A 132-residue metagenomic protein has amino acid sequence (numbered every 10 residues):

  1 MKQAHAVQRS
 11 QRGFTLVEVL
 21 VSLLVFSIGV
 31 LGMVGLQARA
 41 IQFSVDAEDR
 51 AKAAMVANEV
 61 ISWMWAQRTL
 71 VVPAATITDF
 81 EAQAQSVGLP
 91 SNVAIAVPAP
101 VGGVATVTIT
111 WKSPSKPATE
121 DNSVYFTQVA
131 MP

Functional and structural regions predicted by a protein language model:
M1-F14, P132: N-terminal leader/signal peptides at the extreme start of proteins
H5, E18, G35, V45-A47: Solvent-exposed, flexible loop/coil residues
R12-V25: N-terminal signal-anchor/signal peptide hydrophobic helix marking the start of the first transmembrane segment
V25-S44: C-terminal juxtamembrane segment of a hydrophobic transmembrane alpha-helix
I41-P132: Flexible, low-complexity segments enriched in proline/glycine/serine and punctuated by aromatic residues
